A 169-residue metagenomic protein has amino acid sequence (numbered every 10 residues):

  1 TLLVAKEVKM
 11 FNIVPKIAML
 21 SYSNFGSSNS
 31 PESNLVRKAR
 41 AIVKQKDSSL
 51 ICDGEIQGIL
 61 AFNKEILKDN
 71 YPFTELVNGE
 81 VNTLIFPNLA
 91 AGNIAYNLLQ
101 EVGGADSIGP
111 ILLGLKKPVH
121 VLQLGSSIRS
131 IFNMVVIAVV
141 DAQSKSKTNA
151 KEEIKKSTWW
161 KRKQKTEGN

Functional and structural regions predicted by a protein language model:
T1, N29-V36, T74, N78 (+3 more regions): Generic structural signal for well-ordered, non-membrane alpha-helical segments in soluble metabolic enzymes
T1-A18, F25, A41-V43, N97-S127 (+2 more regions): ATP-dependent carboxylate/acyl-activation modules
K16-S21, I51-D53, L84-F86, A90 (+1 more regions): Structured core elements
Y22-T83: Active-site rim loops that border cofactor/substrate pockets in soluble metabolic enzymes
V77-L84, N88-I111: A C-terminal functional module that forms or caps the active site or interfaces directly with catalytic machinery
K163-N169: Short acidic DE-rich linear segments
